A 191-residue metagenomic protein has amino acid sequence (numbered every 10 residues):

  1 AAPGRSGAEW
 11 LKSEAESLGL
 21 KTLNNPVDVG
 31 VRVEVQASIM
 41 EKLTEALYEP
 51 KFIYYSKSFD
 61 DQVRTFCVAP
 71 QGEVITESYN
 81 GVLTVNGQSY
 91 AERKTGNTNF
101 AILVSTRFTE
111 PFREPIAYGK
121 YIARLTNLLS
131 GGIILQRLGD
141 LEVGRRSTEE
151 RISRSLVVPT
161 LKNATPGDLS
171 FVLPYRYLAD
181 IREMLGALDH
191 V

Functional and structural regions predicted by a protein language model:
A1-V191: Residues forming the flavin
